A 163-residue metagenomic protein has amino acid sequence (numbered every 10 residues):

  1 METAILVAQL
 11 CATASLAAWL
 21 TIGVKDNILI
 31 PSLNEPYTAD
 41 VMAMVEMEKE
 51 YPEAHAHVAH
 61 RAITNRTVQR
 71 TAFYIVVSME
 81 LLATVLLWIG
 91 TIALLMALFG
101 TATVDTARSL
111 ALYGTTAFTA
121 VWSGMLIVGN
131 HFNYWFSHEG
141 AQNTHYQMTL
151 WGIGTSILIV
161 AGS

Functional and structural regions predicted by a protein language model:
M1-T67: Long, hydrophobic N-terminal alpha-helical segment
E2-D26, Y74, V85-S163: Extended, low-polarity transmembrane helix blocks
M42, M79, A83, I89-G90: Generic secondary-structure microfeatures
A54, R70-A72, G154: Short, charged low-complexity intrinsically disordered segments located at boundaries of structured domains
R61-A83: Individual transmembrane alpha-helix segments
